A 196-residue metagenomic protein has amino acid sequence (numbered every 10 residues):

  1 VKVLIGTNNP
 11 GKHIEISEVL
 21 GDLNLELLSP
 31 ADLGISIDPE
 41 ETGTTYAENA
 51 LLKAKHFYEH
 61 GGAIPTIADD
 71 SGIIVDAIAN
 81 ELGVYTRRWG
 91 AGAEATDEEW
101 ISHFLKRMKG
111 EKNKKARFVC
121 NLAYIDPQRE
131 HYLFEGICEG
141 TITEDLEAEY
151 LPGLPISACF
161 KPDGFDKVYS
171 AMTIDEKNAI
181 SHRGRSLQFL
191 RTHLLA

Functional and structural regions predicted by a protein language model:
V1-L4, P10-A196: Anionic-ligand binding patches
